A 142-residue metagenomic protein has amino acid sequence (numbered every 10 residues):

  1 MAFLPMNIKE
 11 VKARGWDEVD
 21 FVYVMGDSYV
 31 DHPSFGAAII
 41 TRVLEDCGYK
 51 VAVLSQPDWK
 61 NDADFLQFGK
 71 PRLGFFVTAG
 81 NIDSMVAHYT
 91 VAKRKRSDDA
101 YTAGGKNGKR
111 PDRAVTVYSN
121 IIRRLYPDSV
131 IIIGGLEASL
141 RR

Functional and structural regions predicted by a protein language model:
M1-F3, V24, D62: Catalytic cores of nucleic-acid editing and processing enzymes, centered on the cytidine/adenosine deaminase
M1-G15: Short N-terminal or domain-adjacent regulatory/targeting segments
K9-E10, S28, G36, S55-R142: Glycine-rich beta-alpha loop elements in corrinoid/cobalamin-binding modules across cobalamin-dependent enzymes
G15-F21, K70-P71: A short, charged/proline- and glycine-enriched loop that marks the coil->beta-strand transition at the N-terminal
V19-V30: Short hydrophobic beta-strand segments
I39-V51: Short helix-loop-beta junction
